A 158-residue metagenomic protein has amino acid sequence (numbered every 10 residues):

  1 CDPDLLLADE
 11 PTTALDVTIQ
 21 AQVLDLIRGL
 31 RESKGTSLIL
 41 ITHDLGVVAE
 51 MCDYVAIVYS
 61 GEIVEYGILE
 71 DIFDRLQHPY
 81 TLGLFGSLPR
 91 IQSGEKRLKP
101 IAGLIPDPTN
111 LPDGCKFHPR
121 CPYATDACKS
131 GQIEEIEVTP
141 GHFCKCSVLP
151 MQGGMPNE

Functional and structural regions predicted by a protein language model:
D2-P3, L7-P11, L15-K96: P-loop NTP-binding/switch modules centered on Walker-like glycine-rich loops
Y66-E158: Short catalytic/signature loops enriched in Gly
